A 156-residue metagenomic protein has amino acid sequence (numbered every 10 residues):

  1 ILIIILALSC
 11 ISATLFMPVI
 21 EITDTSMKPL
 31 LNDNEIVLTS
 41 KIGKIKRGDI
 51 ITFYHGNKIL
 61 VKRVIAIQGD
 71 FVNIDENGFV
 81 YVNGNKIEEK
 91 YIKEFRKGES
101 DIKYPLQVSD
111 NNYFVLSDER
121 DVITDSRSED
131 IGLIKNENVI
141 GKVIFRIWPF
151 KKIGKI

Functional and structural regions predicted by a protein language model:
I1, T23-D24, V82-N83: Secondary-structure boundary/capping motif
I1-L15: Hydrophobic membrane-insertion alpha-helices, especially the h-region of bacterial N-terminal signal peptides
A7-L8, I20-T23, N34, V115: Short hydrophobic/aromatic-rich motifs at helix boundaries and adjacent loops
A13-T23, M27: Signal peptide cleavage region of secreted peptide precursors
L15, P29-I156: Soluble "head" domains of membrane/secretory-pathway proteins
